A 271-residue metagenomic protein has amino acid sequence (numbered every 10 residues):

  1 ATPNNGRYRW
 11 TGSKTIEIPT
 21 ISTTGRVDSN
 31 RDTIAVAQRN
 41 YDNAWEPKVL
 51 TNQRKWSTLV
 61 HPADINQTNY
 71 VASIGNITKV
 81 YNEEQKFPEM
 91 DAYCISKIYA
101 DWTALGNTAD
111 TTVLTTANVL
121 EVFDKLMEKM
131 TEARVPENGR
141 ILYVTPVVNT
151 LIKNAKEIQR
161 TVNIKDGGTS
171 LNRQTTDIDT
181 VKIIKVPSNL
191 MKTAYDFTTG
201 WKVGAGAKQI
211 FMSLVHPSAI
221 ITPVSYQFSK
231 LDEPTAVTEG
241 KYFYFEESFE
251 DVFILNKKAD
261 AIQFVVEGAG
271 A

Functional and structural regions predicted by a protein language model:
A1, R7-G25, P47-T51, L114-N118 (+1 more regions): Sequence/fold signature of self-assembling virion shell proteins
A1-T2, V27, D91-I95, P136-G139 (+1 more regions): Intrinsically disordered or highly flexible coil/loop and linker segments, enriched in small and charged/polar residues
W10, N30, D42, L50-N52 (+5 more regions): Generic, well-ordered alpha-helical segments
T23, V36-Q38, A44-Y70, D124-A155: Structured, hydrophobic secondary-structure cores that serve as assembly/anchoring elements
V27-I34, K257: Short, glycine/acidic-enriched capping/hinge loops at junctions between secondary-structure elements
T33-D42, I77-Q85: Short, mixed-charge, low-aromatic patches
I65-V135, P146, Q263-A271: Alpha-helical scaffold segments that mediate packing/assembly in large oligomeric complexes
K97-V113, E121-D124, K129, A133-E157 (+2 more regions): Internal, well-folded beta-alpha domain core
